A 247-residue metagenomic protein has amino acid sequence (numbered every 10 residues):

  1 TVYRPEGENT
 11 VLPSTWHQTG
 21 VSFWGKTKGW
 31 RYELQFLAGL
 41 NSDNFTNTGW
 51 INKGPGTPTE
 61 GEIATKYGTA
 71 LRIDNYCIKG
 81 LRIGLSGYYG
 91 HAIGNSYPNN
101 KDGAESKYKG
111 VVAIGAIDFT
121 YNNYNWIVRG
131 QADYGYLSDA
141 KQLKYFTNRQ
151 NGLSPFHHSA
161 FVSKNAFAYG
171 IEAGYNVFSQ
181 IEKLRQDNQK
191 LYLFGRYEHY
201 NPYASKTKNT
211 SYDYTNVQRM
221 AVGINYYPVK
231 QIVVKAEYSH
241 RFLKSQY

Functional and structural regions predicted by a protein language model:
T1-D74, H91-A104: Surface-exposed coil loops of outer-membrane beta-barrel proteins
T69-I78, I83-L85: Central/C-terminal regulatory/activation regions of fungal transcription factors
G80-Y247: Outer-membrane beta-barrel pore domains
